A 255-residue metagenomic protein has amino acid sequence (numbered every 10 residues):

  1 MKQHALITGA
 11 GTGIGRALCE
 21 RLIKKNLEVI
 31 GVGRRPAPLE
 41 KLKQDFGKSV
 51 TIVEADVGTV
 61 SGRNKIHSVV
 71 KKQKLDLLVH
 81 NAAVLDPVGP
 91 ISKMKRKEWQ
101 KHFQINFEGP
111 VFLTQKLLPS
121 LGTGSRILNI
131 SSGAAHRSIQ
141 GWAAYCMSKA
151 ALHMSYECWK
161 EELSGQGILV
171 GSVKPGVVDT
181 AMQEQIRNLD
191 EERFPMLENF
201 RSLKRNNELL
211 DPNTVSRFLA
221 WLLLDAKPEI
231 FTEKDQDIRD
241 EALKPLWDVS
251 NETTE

Functional and structural regions predicted by a protein language model:
G11-T12: Conserved glycine-rich cofactor-binding loop
L27-L39: Conserved glycine-rich Rossmann-like NAD(P)H-binding loop of the short-chain dehydrogenase/reductase
N81-P87: Conserved NAD(P)H cofactor-binding loop of Rossmann-fold oxidoreductase domains
G89-I91, E98-Q100: Substrate-binding pocket helix/loop in short-chain dehydrogenase/reductase
T114, S148: Active-site helix of classical SDR
S132: Residue(s) in the substrate-gating loop at a strand-loop-helix junction that position the organic substrate next
S172, T180, E191-L246: C-terminal helical subdomain
